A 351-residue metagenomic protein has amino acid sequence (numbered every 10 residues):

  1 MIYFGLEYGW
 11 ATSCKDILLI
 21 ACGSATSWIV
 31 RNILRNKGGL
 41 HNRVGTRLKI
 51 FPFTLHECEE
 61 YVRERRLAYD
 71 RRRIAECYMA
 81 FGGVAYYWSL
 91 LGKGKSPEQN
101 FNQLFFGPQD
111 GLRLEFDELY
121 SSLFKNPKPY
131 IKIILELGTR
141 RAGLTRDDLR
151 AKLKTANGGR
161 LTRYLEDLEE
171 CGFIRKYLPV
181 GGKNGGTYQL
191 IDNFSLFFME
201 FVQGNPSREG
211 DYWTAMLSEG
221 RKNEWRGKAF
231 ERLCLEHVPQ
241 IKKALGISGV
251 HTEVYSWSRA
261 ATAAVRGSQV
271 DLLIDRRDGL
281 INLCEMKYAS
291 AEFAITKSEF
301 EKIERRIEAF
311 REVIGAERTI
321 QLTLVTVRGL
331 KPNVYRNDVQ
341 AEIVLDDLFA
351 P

Functional and structural regions predicted by a protein language model:
M1-A215, G220, L322: Phosphate-binding site recognition
V180, G186-P351: A cross-kingdom feature that marks ATP-driven nucleic-acid transaction machinery
